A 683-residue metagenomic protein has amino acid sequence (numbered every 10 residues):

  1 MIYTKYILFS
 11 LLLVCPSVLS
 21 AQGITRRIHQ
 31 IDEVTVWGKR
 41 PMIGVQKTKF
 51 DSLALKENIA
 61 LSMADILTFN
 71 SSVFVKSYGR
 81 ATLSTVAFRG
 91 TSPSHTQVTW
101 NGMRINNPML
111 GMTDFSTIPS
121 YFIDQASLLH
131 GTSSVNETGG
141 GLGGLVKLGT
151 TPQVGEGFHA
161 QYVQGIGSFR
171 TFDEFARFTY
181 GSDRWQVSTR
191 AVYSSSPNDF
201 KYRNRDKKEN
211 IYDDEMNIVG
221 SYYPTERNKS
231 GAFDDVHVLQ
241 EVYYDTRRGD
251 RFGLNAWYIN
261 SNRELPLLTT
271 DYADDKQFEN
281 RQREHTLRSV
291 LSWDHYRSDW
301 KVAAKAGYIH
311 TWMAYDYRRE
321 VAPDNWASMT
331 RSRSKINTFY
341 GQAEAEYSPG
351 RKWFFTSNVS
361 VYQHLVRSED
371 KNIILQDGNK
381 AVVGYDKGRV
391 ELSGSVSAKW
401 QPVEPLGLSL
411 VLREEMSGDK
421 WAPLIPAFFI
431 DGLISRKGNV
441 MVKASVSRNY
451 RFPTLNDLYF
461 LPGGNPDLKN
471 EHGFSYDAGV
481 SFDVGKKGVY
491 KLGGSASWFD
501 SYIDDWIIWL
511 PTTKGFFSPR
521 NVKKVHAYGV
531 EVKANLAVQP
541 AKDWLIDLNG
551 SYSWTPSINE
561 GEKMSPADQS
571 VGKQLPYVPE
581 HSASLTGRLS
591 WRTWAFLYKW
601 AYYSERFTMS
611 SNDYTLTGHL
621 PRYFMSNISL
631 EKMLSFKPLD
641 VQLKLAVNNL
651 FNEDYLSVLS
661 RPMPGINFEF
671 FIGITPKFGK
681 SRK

Functional and structural regions predicted by a protein language model:
Q30-N58, M63, T85, P93: N-terminal periplasmic "start-of-domain" segments of outer-membrane beta-barrel proteins
M63-I66, S84-A87, T99, T113-S116 (+3 more regions): N-terminal periplasmic accessory domains that precede and gate Gram-negative outer-membrane beta-barrel machines
A64-N107: Extracytoplasmic beta-strand/coil segments of soluble accessory domains associated with Gram-negative outer-membrane
M103-G131, P462: Short acidic/polar hinge/loop motifs at secondary-structure boundaries that mediate gating or recognition
Y180-N280: Periplasmic-side early beta-strands and strand-to-turn transitions of outer-membrane beta-barrels
L239-S261, N280-A422, A427-F429, L433 (+3 more regions): Face-selective signature of the C-terminal outer-membrane beta-barrel domain
D299-Y317, S435, M441-K443, N470-Y528 (+2 more regions): Membrane-embedded beta-barrel scaffold of Gram-negative outer-membrane proteins
Q401-G407, S497-Y502, N521-M609, D640 (+2 more regions): Gram-negative outer-membrane beta-barrel transporters
